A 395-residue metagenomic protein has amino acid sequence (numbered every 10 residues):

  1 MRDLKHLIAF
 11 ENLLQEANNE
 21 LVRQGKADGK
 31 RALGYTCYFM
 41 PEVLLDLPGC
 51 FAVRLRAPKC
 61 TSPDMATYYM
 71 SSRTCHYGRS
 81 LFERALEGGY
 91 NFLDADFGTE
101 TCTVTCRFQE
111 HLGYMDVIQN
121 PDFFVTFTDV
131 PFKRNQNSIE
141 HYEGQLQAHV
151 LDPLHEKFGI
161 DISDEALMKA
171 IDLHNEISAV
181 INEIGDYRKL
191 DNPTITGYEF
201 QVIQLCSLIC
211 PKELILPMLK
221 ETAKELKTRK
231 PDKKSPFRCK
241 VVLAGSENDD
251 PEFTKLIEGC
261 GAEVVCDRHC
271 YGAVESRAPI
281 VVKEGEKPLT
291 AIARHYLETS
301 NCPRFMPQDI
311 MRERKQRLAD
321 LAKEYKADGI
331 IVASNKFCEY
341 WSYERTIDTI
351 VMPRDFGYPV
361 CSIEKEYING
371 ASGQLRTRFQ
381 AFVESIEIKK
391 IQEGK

Functional and structural regions predicted by a protein language model:
M1-R31, E143, Q147, L151-P279 (+1 more regions): A charged, amphipathic alpha-helical module
N12-V22, K26, G34-V43, S62-A66 (+1 more regions): Metallocofactor- and cofactor-centric catalytic cores in central/energy metabolism, strongly enriched
A27, Y38-F39, V43-R56, G245-I310 (+1 more regions): Redox- and metal-dependent alpha/beta enzyme cores, enriched for Fe-S-associated oxidoreductases and cofactor-handling
T61-M70, N135-S138, A273-V281, A371-Q374: Short, charged, surface-exposed secondary-structure boundary motifs
Y69-E87, M306-A319: Glycine-rich, highly charged phosphate/nucleotide-binding loops
Y90-Y187: Internal, well-ordered alpha/beta segment that forms a basic, Gly-enriched binding/recognition surface
R314-D328, A333-E339, E344-K395: TerminUS-proximal long segments
